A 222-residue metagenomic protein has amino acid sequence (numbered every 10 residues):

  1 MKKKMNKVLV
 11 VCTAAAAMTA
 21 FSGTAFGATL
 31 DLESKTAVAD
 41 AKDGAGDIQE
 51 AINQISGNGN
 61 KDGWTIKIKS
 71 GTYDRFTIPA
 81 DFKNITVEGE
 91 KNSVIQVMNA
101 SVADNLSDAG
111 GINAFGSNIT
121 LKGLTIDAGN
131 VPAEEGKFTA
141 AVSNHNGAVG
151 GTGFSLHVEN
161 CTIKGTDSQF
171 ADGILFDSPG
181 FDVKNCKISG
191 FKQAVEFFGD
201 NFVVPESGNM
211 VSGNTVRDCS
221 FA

Functional and structural regions predicted by a protein language model:
M1-C12: Bacterial Sec-dependent N-terminal signal peptides
C12-A20: Bacterial N-terminal signal peptides
F21-D31: Sec-dependent signal peptide cleavage junction
T29-K67: Acidic Gly/Asp/Thr-rich repetitive segments characteristic of extracellular carbohydrate-active and adhesion proteins
Q49, N53-N58, D74-E88, I95-F154 (+2 more regions): Extracellular beta-strand-rich solenoid/capping regions of secreted or surface-exposed proteins that bind or remodel
T120-F221: Right-handed parallel beta-helix
